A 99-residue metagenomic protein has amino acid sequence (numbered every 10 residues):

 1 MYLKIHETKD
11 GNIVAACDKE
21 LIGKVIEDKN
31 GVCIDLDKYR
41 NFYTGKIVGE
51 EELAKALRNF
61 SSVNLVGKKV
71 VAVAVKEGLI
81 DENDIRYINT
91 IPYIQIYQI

Functional and structural regions predicted by a protein language model:
M1-S61, L65, D84-I85, I94-Q98: Conserved mixed alpha/beta catalytic, RNA-binding, or beta-rich assembly cores of soluble enzyme, regulatory
V73-Y97: C-terminal structural segments of small proteins and small subunits
